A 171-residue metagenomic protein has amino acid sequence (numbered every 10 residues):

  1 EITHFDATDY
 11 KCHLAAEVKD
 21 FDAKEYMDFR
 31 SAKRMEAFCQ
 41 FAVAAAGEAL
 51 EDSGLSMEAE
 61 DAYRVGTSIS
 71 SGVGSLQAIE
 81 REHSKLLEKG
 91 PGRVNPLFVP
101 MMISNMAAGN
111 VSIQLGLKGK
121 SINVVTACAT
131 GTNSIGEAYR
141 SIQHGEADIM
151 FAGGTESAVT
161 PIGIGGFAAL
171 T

Functional and structural regions predicted by a protein language model:
E1-K120, R140-Q143, V159-I162, A168-T171: Conserved "HGTGT" condensation-loop signature of ketosynthase/thiolase-family condensing enzymes that catalyze
K120-T126: Short loop-beta-helix segment that forms the pyridoxal 5′-phosphate
G131: Short conserved active-site loop signatures built around small residues
S134: Active-site histidine-anchored catalytic micro-motif
E137: Internal active-site segments that recognize and position negatively charged phosphoryl groups and nucleotide moieties
A147-M150: Short, high-confidence coil segments that cap the C-terminus of an alpha-helix and link into the following beta-strand
G153: Catalytic metal- and UDP-sugar-binding loop of GT-A-like glycosyltransferases, i.e., residues flanking the conserved
E156: Catalytic metal-binding/acid-base residues of hydrolase active sites
